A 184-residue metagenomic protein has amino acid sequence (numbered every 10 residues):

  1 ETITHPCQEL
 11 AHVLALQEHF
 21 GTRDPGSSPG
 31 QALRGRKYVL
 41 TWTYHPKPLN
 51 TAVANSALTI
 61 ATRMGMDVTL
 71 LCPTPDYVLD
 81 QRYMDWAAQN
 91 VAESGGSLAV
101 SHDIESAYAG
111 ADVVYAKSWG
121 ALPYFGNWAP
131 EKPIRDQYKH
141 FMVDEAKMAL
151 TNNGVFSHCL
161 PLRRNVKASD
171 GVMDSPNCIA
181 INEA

Functional and structural regions predicted by a protein language model:
E1-E18, R163-R164: Phosphate/diphosphate ligand-binding glycine-rich loop within oxidoreductases
P6-A11, R36, A52-V53, I179: Short, glycine-/small-residue-rich phosphate/pyrophosphate-handling segment
L10-Q17, L58-T62, A149: Predominant activation on well-ordered alpha-helical scaffold segments within soluble catalytic domains
L14-A15, W86-Q89, M173-S175: Short, hinge-like loop/turn segments at secondary-structure boundaries
H19-A116: Glycine-rich phosphate/diphosphate-binding loop of Rossmann-like nucleotide-binding domains
A32-R34, T62-M64, E145-N153, S175: Short, conserved loop/helix-junction motifs that constitute active-site signature segments in enzyme catalytic cores
A88-G171: Rossmann-like adenosine-cofactor binding region
D174-A184: C-terminal helix-to-coil terminal segments
